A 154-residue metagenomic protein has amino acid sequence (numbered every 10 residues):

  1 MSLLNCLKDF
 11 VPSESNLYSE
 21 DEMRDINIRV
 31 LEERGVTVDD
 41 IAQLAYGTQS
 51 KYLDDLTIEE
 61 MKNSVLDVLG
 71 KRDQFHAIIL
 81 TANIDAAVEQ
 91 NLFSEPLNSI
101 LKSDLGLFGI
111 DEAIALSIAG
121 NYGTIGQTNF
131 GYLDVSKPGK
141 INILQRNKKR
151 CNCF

Functional and structural regions predicted by a protein language model:
S2-S13: Acidic, low-complexity proline/glycine-rich segments
P12-N16, E20, D25, V30 (+3 more regions): Generic structural signal for short, flexible, solvent-exposed coil/loop and linker residues
L17-N83: N-terminal interaction modules that seed assembly of large macromolecular complexes
E60-L133: Long, charge-patterned amphipathic interaction tracts in eukaryotic proteins
G126-F154: Glycine-rich, aromatic-bearing surface loops/beta-hairpins
